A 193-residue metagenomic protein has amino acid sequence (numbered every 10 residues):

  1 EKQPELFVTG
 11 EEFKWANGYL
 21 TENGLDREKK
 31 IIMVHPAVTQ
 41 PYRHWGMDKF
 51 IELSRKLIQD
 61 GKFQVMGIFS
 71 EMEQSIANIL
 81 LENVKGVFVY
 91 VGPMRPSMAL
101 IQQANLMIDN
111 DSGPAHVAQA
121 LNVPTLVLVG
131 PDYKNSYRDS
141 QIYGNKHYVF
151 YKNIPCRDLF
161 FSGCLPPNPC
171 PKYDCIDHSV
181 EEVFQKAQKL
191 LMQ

Functional and structural regions predicted by a protein language model:
E1, I31-M33, I79, F161-P166: Short, basic/glycine-rich phosphate-binding loops at helix/coil junctions that contact nucleotide phosphates
E1-R43: Mid-sequence helix-capping/hinge segment at a functional interface
F7-V8, R95-L100, I154-L159: A short acidic, often aromatic-flanked loop/helix-cap motif at beta-alpha or helix-coil junctions that lines enzyme
Y19, H44-W45, N78-L80, R138-D139: Short, well-ordered secondary-structure micro-motifs
Q40-P41, Q74-S75, K134-N135, C156: Flexible, glycine-rich phosphate/dinucleotide-binding loops and adjacent beta-alpha linkers at cofactor/substrate
M47-P131: Donor-binding and catalytic core of enzymes assembling or modifying cell-surface/extracellular glycoconjugates
Q119-Q193: Nucleotide-sugar donor-binding patch of glycosyltransferase catalytic domains
